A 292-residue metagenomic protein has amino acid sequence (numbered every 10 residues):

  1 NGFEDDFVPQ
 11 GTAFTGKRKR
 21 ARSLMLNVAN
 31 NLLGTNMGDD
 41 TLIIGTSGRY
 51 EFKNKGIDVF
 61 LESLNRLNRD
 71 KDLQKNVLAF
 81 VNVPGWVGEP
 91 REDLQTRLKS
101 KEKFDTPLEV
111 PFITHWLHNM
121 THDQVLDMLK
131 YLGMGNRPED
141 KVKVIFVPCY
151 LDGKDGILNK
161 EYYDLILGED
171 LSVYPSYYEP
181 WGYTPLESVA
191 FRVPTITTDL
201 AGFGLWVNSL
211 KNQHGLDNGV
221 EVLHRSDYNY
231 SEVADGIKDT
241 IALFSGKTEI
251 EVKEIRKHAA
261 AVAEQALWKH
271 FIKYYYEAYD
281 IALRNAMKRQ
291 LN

Functional and structural regions predicted by a protein language model:
N1-N292: Catalytic cores of carbohydrate-active enzymes across secretory and cytosolic contexts
